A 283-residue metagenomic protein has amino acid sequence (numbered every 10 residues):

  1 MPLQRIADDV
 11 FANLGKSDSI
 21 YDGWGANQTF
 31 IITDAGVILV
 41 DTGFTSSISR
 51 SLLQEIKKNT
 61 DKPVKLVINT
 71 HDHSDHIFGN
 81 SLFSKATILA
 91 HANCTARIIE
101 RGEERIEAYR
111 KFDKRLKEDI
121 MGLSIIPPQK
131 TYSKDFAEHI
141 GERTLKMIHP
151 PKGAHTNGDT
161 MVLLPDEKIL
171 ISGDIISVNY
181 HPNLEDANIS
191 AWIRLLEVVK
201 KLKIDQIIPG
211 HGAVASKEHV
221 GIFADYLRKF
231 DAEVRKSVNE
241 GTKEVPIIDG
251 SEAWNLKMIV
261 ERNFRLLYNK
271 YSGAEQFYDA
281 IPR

Functional and structural regions predicted by a protein language model:
Q4-E55, T160-G173: Conserved beta-strand hairpin/beta-sheet module of binuclear metal-dependent hydrolase folds, prominently
Q4-I6, I31, K134-G141, P209: Short acidic-hydrophobic surface loop/beta-edge motif
D8-K16, R115-I120, G141-I148: Short Pro/Gly-enriched beta-strand edge/turn motifs at strand-loop
D9, I31, D41, I56 (+9 more regions): Divalent metal-coordination and catalytic microenvironments
L14-G23, E100-R101, R105-E107, N179-D186: Acidic/histidine-rich helix-loop elements that form or flank divalent-metal/phosphate-binding sites at the catalytic
G36-I38, F44-S46, A137, T144-D225 (+1 more regions): Metallo-beta-lactamase
S49-R50, Q54-K130, A137, A232-E233: Active-site HxH/HxHxD metal-binding segment of metal-dependent hydrolases
K201-K203, V214-R283: Accessory terminal helices/loops
